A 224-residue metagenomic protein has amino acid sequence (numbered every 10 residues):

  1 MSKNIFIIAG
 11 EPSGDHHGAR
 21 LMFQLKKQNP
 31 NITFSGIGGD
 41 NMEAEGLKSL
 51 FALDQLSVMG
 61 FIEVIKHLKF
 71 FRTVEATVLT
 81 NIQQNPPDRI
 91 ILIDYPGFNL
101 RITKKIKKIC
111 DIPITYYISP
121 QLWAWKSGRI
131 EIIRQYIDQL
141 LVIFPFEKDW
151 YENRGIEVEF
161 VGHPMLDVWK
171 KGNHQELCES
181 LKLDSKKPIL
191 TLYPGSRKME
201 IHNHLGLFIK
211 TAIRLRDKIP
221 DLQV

Functional and structural regions predicted by a protein language model:
K3-L181, Y193-H204, R214, K218: Active-site and donor-binding regions of nucleotide-sugar-utilizing enzymes
K3-N4, D184-T191, Q223: Charged active-site motifs of nucleotide-sugar-dependent glycosyltransferases
G36, Q223-V224: Short beta-strand segments
G206-K210: Short acidic-capped amphipathic helix/loop micro-motif used as an active-site/signal-coupling element
